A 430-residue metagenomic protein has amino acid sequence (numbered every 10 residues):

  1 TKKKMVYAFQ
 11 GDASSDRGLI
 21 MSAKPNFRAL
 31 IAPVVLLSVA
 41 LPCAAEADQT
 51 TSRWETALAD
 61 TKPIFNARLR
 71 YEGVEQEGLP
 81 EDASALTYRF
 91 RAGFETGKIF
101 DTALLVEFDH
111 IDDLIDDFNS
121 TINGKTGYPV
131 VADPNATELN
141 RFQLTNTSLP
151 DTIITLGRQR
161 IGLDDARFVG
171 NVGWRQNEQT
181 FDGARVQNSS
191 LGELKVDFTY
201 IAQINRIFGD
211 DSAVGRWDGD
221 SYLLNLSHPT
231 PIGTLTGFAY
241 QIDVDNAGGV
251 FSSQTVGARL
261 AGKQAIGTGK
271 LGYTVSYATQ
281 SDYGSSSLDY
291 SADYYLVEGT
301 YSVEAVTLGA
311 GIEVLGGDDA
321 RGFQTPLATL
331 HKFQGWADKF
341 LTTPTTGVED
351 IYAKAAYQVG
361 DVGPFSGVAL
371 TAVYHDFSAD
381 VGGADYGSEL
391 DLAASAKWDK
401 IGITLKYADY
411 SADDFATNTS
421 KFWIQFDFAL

Functional and structural regions predicted by a protein language model:
T1-E55: Cleavable N-terminal export/targeting peptides
C43-P63, T102, P344-G347, A356 (+2 more regions): Outer-membrane beta-barrel biogenesis signature
R53-E75, F100-V106, L194: Transmembrane beta-strand segments of Gram-negative outer membrane beta-barrel proteins
F65, L156, A355: Conserved, mostly hydrophobic/aromatic
Y71-Q76, D318, W336, I351: Short, solvent-exposed loop/turn elements at domain surfaces
E72-Y88, K98-Q143, S148-L149, I154 (+6 more regions): Surface-exposed loop and membrane-interface regions of Gram-negative outer-membrane beta-barrel proteins
P150-T152, V172-A320, I351-A353, Q358 (+4 more regions): Signature for the C-terminal beta-barrel architecture of outer-membrane proteins
G322-T346: Flexible internal linker/loop segments at domain or repeat junctions
